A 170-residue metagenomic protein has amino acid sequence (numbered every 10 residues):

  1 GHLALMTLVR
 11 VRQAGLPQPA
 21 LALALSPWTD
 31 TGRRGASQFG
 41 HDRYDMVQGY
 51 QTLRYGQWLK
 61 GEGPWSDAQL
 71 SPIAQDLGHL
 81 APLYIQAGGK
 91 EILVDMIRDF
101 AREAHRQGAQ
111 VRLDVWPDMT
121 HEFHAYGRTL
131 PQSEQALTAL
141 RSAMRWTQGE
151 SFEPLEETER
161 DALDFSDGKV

Functional and structural regions predicted by a protein language model:
G1-V170: Alpha/beta-hydrolase superfamily serine-hydrolase fold, recognizing
